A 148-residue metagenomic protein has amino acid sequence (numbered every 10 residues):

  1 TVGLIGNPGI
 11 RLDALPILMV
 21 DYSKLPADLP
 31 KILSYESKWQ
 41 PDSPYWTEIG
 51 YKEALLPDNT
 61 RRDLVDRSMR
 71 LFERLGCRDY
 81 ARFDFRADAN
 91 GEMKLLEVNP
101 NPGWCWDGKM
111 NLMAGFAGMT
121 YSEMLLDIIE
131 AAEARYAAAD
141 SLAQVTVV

Functional and structural regions predicted by a protein language model:
T1-N59, D63, A89-K94: Phosphate-binding site of ATP-dependent enzymes
G9, A54-V148: ATP-dependent carboxylate activation and anion-phosphoryl transfer catalytic cores that bind Mg-ATP to form
